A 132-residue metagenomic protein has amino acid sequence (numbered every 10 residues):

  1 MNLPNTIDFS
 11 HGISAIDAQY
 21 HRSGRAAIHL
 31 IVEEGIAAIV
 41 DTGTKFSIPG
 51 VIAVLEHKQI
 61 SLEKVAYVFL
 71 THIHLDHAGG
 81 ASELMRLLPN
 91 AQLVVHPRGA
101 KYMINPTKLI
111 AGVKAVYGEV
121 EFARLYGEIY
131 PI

Functional and structural regions predicted by a protein language model:
M1-N2, A111: Accessory terminal helices/loops
L3-K58: Conserved beta-strand hairpin/beta-sheet module of binuclear metal-dependent hydrolase folds, prominently
A27, G50, G80, N105-P106: Residues at alpha-helix caps and immediate loop-helix transition turns in enzyme cores, especially N- and C-cap
P49-V95: Active-site metal-binding motif and surrounding structural segment of the metallo-beta-lactamase
R98-Y102: Short histidine/acidic/glycine/proline-rich micro-motifs that form metal- and phosphate-coordinating active-site loops
M103-I132: Metallo-beta-lactamase
